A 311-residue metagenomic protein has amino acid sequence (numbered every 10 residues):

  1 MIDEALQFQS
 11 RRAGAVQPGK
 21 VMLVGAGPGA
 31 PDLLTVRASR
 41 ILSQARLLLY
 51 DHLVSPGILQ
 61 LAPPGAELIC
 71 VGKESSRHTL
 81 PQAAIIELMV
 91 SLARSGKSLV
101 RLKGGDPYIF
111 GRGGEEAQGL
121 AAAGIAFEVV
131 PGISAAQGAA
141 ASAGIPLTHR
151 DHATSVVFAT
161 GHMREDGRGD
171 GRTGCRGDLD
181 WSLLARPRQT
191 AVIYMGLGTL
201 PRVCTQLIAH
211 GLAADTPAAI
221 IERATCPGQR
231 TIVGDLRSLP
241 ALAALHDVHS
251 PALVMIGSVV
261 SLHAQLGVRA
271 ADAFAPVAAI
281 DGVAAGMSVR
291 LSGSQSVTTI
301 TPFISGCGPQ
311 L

Functional and structural regions predicted by a protein language model:
M1-P31, V36-I133, G138, P240 (+2 more regions): Class I S-adenosyl-L-methionine
M1-R11, Q17-V21, A84, R94-L99 (+3 more regions): A contiguous loop/helix-start segment that scaffolds small-molecule binding in enzyme catalytic cores
A38-L42, Q118, G124, Q137 (+6 more regions): Alpha-helix termini
D51, V71, V130, A159-G161 (+2 more regions): Generic beta-sheet signal
L59-Q60, T79, F110, G138-A139 (+5 more regions): Short secondary-structure boundary/hinge segments and terminal tails
A66-K73, G124-E128, L147-V157, G211-I220: Short hydrophobic/aromatic-enriched beta-strand-loop microsegments
D106-P187, R230-V233, G308-P309: Class I SAM-dependent methyltransferase SAM-binding "motif I" and its flanking Rossmann-like core
